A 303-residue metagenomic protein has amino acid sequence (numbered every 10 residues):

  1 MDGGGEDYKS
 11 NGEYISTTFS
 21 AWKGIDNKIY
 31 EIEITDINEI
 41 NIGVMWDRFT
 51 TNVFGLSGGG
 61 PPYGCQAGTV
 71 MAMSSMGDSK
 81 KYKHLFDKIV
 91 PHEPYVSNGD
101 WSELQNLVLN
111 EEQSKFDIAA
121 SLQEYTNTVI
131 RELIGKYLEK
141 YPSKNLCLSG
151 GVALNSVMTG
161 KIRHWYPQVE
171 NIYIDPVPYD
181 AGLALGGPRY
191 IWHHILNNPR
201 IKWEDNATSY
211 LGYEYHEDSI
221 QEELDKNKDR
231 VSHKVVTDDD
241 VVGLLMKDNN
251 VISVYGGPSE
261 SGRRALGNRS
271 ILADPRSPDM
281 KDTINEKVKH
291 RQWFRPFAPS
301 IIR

Functional and structural regions predicted by a protein language model:
M1-P91, G135, N145, L154-N155 (+1 more regions): Flexible beta->alpha loop and helix N-cap segments adjacent to enzyme active/binding sites
N27, V108, E112-K115, K140 (+1 more regions): A generic structural signal for ordered alpha-helices
V70-E124: Active-site cores of enzymes that catalyze phosphoryl transfer or operate on phosphate-rich substrates
A120-K144: Phosphate/ATP-binding catalytic cores across multiple sugar-kinase/actin-like superfamilies, primarily ASKHA
